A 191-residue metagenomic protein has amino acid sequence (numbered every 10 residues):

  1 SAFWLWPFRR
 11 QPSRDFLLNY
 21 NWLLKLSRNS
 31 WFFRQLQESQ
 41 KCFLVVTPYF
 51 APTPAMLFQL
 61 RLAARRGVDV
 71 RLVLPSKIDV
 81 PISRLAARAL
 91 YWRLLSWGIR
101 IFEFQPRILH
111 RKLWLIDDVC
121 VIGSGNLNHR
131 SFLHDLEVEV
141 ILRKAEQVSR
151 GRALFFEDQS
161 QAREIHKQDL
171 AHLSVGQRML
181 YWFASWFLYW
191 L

Functional and structural regions predicted by a protein language model:
S1-L191: Charged, low-complexity intrinsically disordered terminal segments
